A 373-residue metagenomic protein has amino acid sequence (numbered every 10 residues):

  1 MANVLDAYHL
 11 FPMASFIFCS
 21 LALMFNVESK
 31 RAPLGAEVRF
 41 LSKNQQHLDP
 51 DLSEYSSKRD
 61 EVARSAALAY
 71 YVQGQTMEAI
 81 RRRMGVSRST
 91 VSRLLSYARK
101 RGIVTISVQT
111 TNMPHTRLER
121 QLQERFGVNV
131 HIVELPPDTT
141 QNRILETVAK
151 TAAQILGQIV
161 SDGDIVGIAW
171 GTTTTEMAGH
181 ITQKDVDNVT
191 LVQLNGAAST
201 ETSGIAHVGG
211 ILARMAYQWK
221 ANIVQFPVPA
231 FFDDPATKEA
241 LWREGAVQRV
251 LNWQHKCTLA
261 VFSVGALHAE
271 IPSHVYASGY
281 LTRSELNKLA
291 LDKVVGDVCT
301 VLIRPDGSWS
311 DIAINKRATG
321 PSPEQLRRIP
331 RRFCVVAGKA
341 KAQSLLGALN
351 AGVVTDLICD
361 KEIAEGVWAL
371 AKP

Functional and structural regions predicted by a protein language model:
M1-S53: Short, intrinsically disordered or compositionally biased N-terminal tails of bacterial proteins
N3, S29-P33, E37, T140-Q141 (+5 more regions): All-alpha effector-binding/dimerization core of bacterial HTH-type transcriptional repressors
S29, F40, D51-K58, L94-I165 (+2 more regions): HTH-adjacent hinge/linker in prokaryotic transcriptional regulators
S42-A67, Y71-A79, G85, T90 (+3 more regions): Conserved phosphate- and dinucleotide-binding cores of soluble alpha/beta proteins, encompassing both enzyme active
E134, I168-T173, A337: Glycine-rich beta-strand-to-loop/alpha-helix junction loops that act as flexible
S161-I165, V186-N188, C257, I329 (+1 more regions): A general structural motif
I168, L191-Q193, Q225, C334: Structural beta-sheet core signal
E176-I181, S344-A348: A short acidic, amphipathic alpha-helical/loop segment
